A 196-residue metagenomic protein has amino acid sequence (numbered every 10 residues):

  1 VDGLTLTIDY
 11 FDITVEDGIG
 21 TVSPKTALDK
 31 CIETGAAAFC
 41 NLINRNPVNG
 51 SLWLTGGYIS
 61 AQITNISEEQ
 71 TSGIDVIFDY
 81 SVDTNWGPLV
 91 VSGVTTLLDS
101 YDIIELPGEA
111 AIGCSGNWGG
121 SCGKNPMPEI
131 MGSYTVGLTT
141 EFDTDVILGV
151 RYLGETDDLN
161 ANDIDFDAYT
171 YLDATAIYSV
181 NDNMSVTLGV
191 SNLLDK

Functional and structural regions predicted by a protein language model:
V1, D9, N65, I77-D79 (+3 more regions): Outer-membrane beta-barrel architecture
V1, T64-E68, D163-F166: Outer-membrane beta-barrel proteins
D2, Q70-S72, P128, A168-T170 (+1 more regions): Residue-level preference for beta-strand/loop junctions
D2-G3, E16-G18: Long, repeat-rich segments with strong aromatic
G3-L6, W86-L89, F142-V146, Y178 (+1 more regions): Repeated loop/turn-to-beta-strand initiation elements of outer-membrane beta-barrel proteins
T14-V15, V22-L159: Gram-negative outer-membrane beta-barrel transporters
E16, D99, R151-L159, I177-K196: C-terminal beta-signal and adjacent terminal beta-strands/loops of Gram-negative outer-membrane beta-barrel proteins
A161-I164, Y171-D173, T187: Outer membrane beta-barrel transmembrane domains
